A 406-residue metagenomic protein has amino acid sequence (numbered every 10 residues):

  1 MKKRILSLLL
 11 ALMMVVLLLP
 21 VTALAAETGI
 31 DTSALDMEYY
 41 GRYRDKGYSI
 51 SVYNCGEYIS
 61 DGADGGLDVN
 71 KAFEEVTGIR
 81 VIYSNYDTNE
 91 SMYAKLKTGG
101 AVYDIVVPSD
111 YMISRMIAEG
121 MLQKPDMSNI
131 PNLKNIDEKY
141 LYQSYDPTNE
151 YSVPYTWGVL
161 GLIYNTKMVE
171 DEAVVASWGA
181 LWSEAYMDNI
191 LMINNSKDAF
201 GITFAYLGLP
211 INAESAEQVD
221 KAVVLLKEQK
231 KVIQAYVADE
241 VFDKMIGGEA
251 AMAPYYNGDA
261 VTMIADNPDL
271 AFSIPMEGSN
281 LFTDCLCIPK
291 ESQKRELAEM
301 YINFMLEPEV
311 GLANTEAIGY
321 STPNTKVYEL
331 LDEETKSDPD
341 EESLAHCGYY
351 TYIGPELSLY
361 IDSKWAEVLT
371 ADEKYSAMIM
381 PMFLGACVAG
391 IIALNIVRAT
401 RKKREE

Functional and structural regions predicted by a protein language model:
L10-L18: Hydrophobic core
L18-I30, R398-R401: Sec-dependent signal peptide cleavage junction
A25-R115: Early extracytoplasmic/lumenal segment of secretory-pathway proteins
S51-G66, D87, A101-E249: Extracytoplasmic ligand-binding site segments that recognize negatively charged/polar headgroups
M112-R115, M252-D269: A ligand-binding cleft/hinge motif common to bilobed small-molecule-binding domains
N135, V219-E228, D266-K290: Periplasmic-binding protein-like
N280, D284, P289-C347, C387 (+1 more regions): Mature extracytoplasmic/periplasmic domains
A345-E406: Conserved C-terminal helix/tail region of periplasmic/extracytoplasmic solute-binding proteins
